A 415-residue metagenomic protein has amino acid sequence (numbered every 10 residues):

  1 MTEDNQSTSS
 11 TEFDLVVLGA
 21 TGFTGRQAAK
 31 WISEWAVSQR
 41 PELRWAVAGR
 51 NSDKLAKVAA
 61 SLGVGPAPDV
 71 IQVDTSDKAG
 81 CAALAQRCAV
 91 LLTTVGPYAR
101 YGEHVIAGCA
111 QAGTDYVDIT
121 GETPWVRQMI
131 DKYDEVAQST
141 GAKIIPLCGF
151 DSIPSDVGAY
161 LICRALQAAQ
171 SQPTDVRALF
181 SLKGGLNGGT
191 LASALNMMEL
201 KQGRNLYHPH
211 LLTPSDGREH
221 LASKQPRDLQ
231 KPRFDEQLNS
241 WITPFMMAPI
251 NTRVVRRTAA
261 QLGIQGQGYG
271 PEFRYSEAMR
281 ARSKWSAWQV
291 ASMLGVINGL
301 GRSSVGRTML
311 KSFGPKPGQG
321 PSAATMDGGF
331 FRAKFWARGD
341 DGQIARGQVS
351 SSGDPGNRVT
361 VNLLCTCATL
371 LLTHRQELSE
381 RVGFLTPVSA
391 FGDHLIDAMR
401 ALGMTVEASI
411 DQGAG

Functional and structural regions predicted by a protein language model:
E3-D4, T8, G25, R164-G415: C-terminal catalytic/substrate-binding lobe primarily of soluble NAD(P)-dependent oxidoreductases
F13-W35: N-terminal Rossmann NAD(P)H-binding glycine-rich loop of SDR-like oxidoreductase domains
V37-K54: Conserved glycine-rich Rossmann-like NAD(P)H-binding loop of the short-chain dehydrogenase/reductase
V58-G65: Short, conserved SAM-binding/catalytic segment of Class I S-adenosyl-L-methionine-dependent methyltransferases
I71-C88, T94-R100: Conserved Rossmann-fold cofactor-binding substructure of NAD(P)-dependent oxidoreductases
P97, G108-V126: ADP-ribose/adenylate-binding Rossmann-like module
T120-A142: Rossmann-fold NAD(P)-binding glycine/threonine-rich loop
V136, T140-K183: Adenosine-phosphate binding glycine-rich loop
